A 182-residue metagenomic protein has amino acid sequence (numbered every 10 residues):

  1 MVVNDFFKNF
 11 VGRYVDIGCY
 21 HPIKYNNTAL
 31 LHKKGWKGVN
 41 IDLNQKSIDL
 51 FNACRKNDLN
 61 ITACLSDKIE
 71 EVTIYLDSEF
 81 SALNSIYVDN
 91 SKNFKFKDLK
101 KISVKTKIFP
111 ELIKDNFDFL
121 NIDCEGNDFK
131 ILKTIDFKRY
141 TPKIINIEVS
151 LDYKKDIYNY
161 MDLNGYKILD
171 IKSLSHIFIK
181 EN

Functional and structural regions predicted by a protein language model:
M1-N182: Phosphate/nucleotide-binding beta-alpha loop and adjacent structural elements of enzyme active sites
